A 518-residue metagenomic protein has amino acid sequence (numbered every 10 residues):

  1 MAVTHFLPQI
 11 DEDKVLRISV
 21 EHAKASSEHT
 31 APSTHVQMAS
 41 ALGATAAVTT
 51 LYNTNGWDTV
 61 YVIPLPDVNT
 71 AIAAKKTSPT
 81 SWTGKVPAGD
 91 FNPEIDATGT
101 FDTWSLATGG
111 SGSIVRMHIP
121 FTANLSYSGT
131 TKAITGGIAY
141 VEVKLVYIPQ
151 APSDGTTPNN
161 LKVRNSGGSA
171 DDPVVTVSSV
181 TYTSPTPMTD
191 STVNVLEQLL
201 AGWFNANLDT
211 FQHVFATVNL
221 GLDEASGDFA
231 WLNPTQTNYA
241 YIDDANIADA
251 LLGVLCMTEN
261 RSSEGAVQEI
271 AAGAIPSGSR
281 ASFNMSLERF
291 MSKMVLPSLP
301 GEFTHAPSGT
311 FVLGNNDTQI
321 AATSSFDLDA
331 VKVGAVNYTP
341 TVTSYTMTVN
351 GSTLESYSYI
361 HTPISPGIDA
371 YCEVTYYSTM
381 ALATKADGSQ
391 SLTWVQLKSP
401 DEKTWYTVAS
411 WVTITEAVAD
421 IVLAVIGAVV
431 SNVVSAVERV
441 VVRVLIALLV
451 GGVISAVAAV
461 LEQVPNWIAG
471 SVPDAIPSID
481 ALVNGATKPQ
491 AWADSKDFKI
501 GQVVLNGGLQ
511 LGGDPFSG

Functional and structural regions predicted by a protein language model:
A2-G202, H213-V430, P473-G518: Hydrophobic membrane/lipid-contacting segments
W203-N207: Hydrophobic, ordered structural segments
W411-I468: Membrane-active amphipathic alpha-helices enriched in small hydrophobic residues
